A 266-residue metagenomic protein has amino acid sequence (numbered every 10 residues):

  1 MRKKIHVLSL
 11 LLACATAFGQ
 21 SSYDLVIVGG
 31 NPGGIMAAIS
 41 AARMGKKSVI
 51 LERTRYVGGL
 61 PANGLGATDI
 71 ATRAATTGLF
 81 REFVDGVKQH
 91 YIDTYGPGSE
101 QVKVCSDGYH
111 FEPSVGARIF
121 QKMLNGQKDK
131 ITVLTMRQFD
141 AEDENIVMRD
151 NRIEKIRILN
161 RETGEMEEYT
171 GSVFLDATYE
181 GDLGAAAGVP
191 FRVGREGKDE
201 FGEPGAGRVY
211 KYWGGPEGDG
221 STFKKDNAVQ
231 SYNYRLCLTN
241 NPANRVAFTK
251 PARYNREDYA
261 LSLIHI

Functional and structural regions predicted by a protein language model:
I5-C14: Sec-dependent N-terminal signal peptides
A17-G19: Boundary at the C-terminal end of the N-terminal hydrophobic targeting segment
S21-N31: Beta1/beta-strand and adjacent pyrophosphate-binding region of the FAD-binding site in flavoprotein oxidoreductases
G34: N-terminal Rossmann-fold NAD(P) dinucleotide-binding loop
K46-K47, E52-N145, R192, F201-G202: Conserved N-terminal/central alpha/beta ligand/cofactor-binding core
G164-V173: Core beta-strand elements of the Rossmann-like FAD/NAD(P) dinucleotide-binding domain in flavoenzyme oxidoreductases
D176-P242: Glycine-rich loop(s) and the adjacent beta-strand/alpha-helix scaffold that form part
I264-I266: Conserved small/polar residues in nucleotide/adenosyl-binding loops
